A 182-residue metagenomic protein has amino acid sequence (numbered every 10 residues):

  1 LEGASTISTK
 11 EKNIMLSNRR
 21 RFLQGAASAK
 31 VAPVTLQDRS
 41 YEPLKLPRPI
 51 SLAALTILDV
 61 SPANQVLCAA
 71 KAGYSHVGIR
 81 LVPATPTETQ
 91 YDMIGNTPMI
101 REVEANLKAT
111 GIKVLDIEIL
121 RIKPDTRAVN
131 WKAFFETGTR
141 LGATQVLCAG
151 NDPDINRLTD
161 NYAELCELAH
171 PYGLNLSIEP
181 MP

Functional and structural regions predicted by a protein language model:
L1-S17: N-terminal secretory signal peptides
T9-K10, P33-V60, L67-C68: C-terminal segment of N-terminal export signals and the immediately downstream linker at the start of the mature
I14-K30: N-terminal secretory signal peptides and thylakoid transit peptides that target proteins across membranes
A26-P33, N64-V66, A70, N106 (+1 more regions): Active-site acidic/histidine proton-transfer and metal-coordination neighborhood in alpha/beta enzyme cores
Y41-E42, L46-P47, L67-P83, K108: Mature soluble domains of exported/periplasmic/lumenal proteins and thiol-rich metal-chelating peptides
L52-A54, I79, C148, I178: Conserved beta-strand positions
A54-T56, L81-P83, E118-R121, D152: A mature extracytoplasmic/lumenal domain signature
G78-E102: Glycine-rich, proline-tolerant flexible connector loops at the mouths of alpha/beta enzymes
